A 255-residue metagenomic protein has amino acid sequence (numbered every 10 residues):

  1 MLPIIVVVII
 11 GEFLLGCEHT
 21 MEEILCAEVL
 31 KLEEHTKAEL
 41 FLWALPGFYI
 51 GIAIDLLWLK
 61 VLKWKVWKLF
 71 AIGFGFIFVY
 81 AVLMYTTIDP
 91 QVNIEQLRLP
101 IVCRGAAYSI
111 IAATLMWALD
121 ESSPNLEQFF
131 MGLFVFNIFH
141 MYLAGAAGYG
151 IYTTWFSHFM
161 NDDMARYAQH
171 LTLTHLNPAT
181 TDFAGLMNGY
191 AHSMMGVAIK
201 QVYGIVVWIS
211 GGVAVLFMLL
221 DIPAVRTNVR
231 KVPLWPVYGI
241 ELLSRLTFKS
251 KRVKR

Functional and structural regions predicted by a protein language model:
M1-I5, I94, I199: Primarily residues marking transmembrane-helix entry/exit sites
L2-E39: Extracytoplasmic gate region of multi-pass secondary transporters
L2-V6, I10, G75, G204 (+1 more regions): Hydrophobic alpha-helical transmembrane segments of multipass membrane transporters and ion channels, focusing on
I4, L15, I52-D55, M84-Y85 (+2 more regions): Structural signal for membrane-spanning alpha-helices in multi-pass inner-membrane proteins, emphasizing helix cores
L32-H35, V61, V92-E95, A191-A198: Juxtamembrane loop-transmembrane helix junctions in multi-pass integral membrane proteins, especially the extracellular
F41-Y167, Y203: C-terminal module of multi-pass small-molecule transporters
K65, T154-S210: A membrane-interface helix-boundary motif in multi-pass transporters
F183-R255: Transmembrane-helix exit segments and adjacent C-terminal regions of multi-pass membrane proteins
